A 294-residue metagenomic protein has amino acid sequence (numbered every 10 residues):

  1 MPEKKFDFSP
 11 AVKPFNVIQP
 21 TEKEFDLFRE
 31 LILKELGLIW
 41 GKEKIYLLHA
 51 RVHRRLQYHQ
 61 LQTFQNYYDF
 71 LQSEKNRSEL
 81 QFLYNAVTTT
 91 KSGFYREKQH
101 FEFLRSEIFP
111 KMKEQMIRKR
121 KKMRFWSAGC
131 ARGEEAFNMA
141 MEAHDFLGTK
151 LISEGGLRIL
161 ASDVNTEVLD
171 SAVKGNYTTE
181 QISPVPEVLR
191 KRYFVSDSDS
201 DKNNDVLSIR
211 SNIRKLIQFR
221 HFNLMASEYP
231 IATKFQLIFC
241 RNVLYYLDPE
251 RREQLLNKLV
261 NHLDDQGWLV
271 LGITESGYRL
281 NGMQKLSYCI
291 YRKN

Functional and structural regions predicted by a protein language model:
P2-W126, G272: Conserved AdoMet
R105, A140-H144, V260: A structural alpha-helix within SAM-dependent methyltransferase catalytic domains
R120-G133, F137, R158-L160: Conserved class I S-adenosyl-L-methionine
A128, I152-F235, F239, V243-L247 (+3 more regions): Extended basic-aromatic, gly/pro-enriched interface segments that bind polyanionic ligands
R132-L151: Conserved SAM-binding loop of SAM-dependent methyltransferases across substrates and taxa, primarily the Class I
E253-D265: A short glycine-rich, Lys/Arg-flanked "PGG" loop and its adjoining helix->strand segment in the class I
Q266-I273: Conserved beta-strand signature within the Rossmann-like core of class I S-adenosyl-L-methionine
E275-N294: Class I S-adenosyl-L-methionine
